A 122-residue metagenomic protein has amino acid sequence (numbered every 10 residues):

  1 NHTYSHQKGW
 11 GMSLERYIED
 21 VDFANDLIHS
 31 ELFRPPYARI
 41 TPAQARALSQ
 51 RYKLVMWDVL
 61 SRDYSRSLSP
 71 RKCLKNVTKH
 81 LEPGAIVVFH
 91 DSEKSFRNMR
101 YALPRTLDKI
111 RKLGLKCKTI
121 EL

Functional and structural regions predicted by a protein language model:
N1-K72, V77, L81-K94: Metal-dependent polysaccharide deacetylase catalytic core of the NodB/CE4 family, i.e., the active-site-bearing domain
R97-L122: C-terminal domain-boundary segment and adjacent tail
